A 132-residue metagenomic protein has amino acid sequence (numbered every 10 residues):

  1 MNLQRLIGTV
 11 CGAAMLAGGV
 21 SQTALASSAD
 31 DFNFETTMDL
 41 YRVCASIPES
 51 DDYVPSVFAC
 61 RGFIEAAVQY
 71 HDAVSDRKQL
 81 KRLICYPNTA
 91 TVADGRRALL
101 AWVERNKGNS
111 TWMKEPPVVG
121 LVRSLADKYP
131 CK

Functional and structural regions predicted by a protein language model:
M1-C11: Bacterial N-terminal signal peptides that target proteins for export
R5, N88-A90, P117: Solvent-exposed, flexible loop/coil residues
A13, G62-A66, R123-D127: Short, residue-level hotspots on alpha-helical faces of the histone-fold and other alpha-helical interaction modules
M15-A24: C-terminal segment of classical bacterial N-terminal signal peptides
F32-A101: Short N-proximal segments of mature Sec-exported proteins
N106-S110: Acidic, glycine-rich flexible loop segments
M113-K132: C-terminal partner/receptor-binding element of secreted or periplasmic proteins
